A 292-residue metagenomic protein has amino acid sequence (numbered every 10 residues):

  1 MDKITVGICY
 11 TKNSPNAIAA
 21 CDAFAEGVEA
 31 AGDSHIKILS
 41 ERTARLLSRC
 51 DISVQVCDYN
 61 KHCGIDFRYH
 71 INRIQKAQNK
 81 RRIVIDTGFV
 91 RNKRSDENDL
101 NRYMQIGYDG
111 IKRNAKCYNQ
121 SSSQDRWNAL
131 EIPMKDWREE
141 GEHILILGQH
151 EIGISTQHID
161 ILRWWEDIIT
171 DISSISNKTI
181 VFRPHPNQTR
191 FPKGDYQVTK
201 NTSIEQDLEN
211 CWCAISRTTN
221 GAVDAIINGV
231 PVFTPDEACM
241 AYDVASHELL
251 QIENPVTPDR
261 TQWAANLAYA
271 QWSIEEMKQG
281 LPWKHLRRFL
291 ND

Functional and structural regions predicted by a protein language model:
M1-Q55, I152-G153, R288-D292: N-terminal pre-catalytic "stem/leader" segment of glycosyltransferase-like enzymes
I8-K12, W165-N201: Catalytic donor nucleotide-activated moiety binding site of glycosyltransferases and closely related
I8-T11, V56-Y59, I85-F89, G141-G153 (+2 more regions): Short loop/turn segments at strand-loop or loop-helix junctions that form parts of catalytic or ligand-binding pockets
S14, D33-S34, R94-G141, Y242-D292: Leloir-type glycosyltransferase catalytic cores
A17-E26, G64-I71, D160-D171: Well-ordered, non-membrane alpha-helical segments in soluble/globular domains
D33-S34, C50-I52, G64-H70, N79-I83 (+5 more regions): Active-site regions of enzymes building and remodeling cell-envelope glycoconjugates
S40-K76, R81-I83, C211-R217: Short, well-ordered secondary-structure micro-motifs within conserved domains or adaptor modules
C63-G64, T202-S246: A donor-sugar binding/catalytic signature common to diverse glycosyltransferases and related nucleotide-sugar
